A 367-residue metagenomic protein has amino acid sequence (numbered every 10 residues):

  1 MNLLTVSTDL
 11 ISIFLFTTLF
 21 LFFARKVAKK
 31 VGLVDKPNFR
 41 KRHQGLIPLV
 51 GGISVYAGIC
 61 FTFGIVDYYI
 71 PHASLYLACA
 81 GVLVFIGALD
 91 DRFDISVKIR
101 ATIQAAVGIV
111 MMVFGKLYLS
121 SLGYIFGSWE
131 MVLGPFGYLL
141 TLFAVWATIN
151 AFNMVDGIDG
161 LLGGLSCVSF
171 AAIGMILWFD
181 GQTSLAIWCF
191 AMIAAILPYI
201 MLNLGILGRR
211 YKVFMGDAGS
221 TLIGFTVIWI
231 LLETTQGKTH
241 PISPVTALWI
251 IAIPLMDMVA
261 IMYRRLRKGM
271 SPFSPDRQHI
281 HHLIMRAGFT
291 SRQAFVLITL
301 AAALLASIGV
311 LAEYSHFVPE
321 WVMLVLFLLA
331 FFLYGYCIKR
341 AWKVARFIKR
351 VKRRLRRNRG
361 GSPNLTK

Functional and structural regions predicted by a protein language model:
N2-M256: "…together with the soluble PPM/PP2C metallo-phosphatase catalytic core" -> "…together with the soluble PPM/PP2C
T234-K367: C-terminal membrane-associated helical module and adjoining short loops/tails
